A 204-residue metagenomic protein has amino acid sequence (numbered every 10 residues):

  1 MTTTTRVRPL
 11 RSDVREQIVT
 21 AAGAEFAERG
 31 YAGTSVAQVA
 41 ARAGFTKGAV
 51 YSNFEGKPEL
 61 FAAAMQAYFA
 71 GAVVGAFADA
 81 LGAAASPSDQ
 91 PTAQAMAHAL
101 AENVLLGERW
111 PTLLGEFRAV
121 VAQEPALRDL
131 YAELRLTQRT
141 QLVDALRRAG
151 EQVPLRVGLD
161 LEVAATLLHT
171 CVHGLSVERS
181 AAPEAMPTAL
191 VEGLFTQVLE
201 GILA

Functional and structural regions predicted by a protein language model:
M1-R29, G33-F45, P58-A62: Basic, helix-initiating cap at the start of DNA-binding domains
Q17, A21-R29, G75, D79 (+2 more regions): Solvent-exposed, amphipathic alpha-helical segments
G48: Key DNA-contact positions within bacterial/archaeal DNA-binding proteins
F54, A62-Y68: Alpha-helical DNA-contacting segments of helix-turn-helix folds
A63, A76-P111, L161-L168, E192: Hydrophobic alpha-helical connector segments
T92, L105-D129, V177: Amphipathic alpha-helical segments used for helix-helix packing
R128-A132, L136, G150-I202: Hydrophobic/aromatic-rich alpha-helical bundle segments in the mid-to-C-terminal region
